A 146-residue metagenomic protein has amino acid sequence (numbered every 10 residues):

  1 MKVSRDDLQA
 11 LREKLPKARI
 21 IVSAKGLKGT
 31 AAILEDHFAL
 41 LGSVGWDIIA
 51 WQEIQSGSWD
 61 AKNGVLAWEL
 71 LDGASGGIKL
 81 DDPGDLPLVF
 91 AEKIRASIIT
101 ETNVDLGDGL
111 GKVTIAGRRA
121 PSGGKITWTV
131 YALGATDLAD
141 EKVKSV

Functional and structural regions predicted by a protein language model:
M1-R19, G26-K28, I48-I49, E53-V146: Acidic, Ser/Thr- and proline-rich intrinsically disordered linker/docking segments of eukaryotic scaffolds
V22-D47: Conserved beta-hairpin
